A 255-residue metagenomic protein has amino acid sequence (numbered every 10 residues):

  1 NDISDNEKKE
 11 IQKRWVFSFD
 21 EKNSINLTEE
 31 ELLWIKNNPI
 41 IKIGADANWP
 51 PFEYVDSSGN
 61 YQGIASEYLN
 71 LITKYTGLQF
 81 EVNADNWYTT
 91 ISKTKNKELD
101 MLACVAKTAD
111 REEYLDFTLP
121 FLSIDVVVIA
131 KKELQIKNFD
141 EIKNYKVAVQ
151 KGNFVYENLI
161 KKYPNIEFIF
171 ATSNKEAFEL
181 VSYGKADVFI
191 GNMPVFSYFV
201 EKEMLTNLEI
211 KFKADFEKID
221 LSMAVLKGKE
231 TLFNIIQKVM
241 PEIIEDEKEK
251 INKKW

Functional and structural regions predicted by a protein language model:
N1-E29, S66-Y75, K132-Y156, I160 (+2 more regions): Extended ligand-binding regions for polar small-molecule ligands
I3-N6, G59, T94-K97, G184 (+2 more regions): Short glycine-centered helix-capping/turn motifs at secondary-structure transition points
E7-E10, R14, I25-E113, Y163-E179 (+1 more regions): Extracytoplasmic small-molecule ligand-binding "clamshell" domains of the periplasmic binding protein/Venus flytrap
L33, L115-S123, V127, I169 (+2 more regions): Short beta-strand->loop
K42-A47, L115-N138, K151, M223-K227: Hydrophobic/proline-rich hinge and linker segments of small-molecule sensing/allosteric domains, predominantly
Y88-K95, A103-Y114, N158-K161, E179-E217: A ligand-binding cleft/hinge motif common to bilobed small-molecule-binding domains
F170, K175-L180, S197-Y198, D220-V225: Membrane-proximal, cysteine-centered motifs at transmembrane boundaries in secretory-pathway and membrane proteins
